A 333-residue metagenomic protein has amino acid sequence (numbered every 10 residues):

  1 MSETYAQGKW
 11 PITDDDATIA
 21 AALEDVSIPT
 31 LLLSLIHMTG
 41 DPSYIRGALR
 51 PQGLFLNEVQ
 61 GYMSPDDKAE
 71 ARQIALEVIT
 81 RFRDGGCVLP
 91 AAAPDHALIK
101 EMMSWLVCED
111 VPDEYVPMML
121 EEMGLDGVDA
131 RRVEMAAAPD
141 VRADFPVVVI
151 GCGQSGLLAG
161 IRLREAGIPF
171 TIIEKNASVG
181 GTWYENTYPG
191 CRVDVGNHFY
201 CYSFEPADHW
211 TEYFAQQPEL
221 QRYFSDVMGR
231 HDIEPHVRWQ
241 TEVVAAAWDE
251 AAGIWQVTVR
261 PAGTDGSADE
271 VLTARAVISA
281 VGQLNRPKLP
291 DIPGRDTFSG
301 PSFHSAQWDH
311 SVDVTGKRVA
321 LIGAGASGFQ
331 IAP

Functional and structural regions predicted by a protein language model:
M1-F145, N285-A306: Extreme N-terminal leader/targeting segments of oxidoreductases
P65-M123, E212-L284: Feature captures the FAD/FMN-dependent oxidoreductase FAD-binding
L120-A137, G156, C201-T211, E219-L220 (+2 more regions): Glycine-rich dinucleotide-binding loop and its adjacent helix/turn
P139-A143, V271, D313: Short, flexible hinge/linker loops that cap or flank conserved catalytic cores
D140-I172, A320, G328-P333: N-terminal Rossmann-like FAD-binding beta1-loop-alpha1 element of flavoenzymes
D144-P146, Q240, G316: Phosphate-coordination loops involved in phosphoryl transfer and adenosine-cofactor binding
R164-P189: Glycine-rich FAD pyrophosphate-binding loop
Y184-D226: Glycine-rich active-site loop/strand segments that organize a redox cofactor
